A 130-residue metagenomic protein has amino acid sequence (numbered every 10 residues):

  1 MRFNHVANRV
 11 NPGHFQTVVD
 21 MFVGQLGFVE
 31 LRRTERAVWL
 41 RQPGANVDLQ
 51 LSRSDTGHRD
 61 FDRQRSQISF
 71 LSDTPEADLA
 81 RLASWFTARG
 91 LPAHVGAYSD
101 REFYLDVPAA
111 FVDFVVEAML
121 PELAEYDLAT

Functional and structural regions predicted by a protein language model:
M1-V19, S66-I68, E122-T130: N-terminal beta-strand motif that seeds the catalytic metal site of vicinal oxygen chelate
F3-P12, R41, G57-W85, R101-A110: Vicinal oxygen chelate
G13-E30, A77-R89: Amphipathic alpha-helical segments
G27-R32, D73, L91-G96: Short linear motifs in intrinsically disordered
V29-Q64, L105-E125: Conserved short beta-strand elements that form part of the metal-binding/catalytic scaffold of enzyme active sites
T34-E35, Q67, A97, T130: Short, charged/polar low-complexity linear motifs in solvent-exposed/disordered segments
A83-T130: Vicinal oxygen chelate
